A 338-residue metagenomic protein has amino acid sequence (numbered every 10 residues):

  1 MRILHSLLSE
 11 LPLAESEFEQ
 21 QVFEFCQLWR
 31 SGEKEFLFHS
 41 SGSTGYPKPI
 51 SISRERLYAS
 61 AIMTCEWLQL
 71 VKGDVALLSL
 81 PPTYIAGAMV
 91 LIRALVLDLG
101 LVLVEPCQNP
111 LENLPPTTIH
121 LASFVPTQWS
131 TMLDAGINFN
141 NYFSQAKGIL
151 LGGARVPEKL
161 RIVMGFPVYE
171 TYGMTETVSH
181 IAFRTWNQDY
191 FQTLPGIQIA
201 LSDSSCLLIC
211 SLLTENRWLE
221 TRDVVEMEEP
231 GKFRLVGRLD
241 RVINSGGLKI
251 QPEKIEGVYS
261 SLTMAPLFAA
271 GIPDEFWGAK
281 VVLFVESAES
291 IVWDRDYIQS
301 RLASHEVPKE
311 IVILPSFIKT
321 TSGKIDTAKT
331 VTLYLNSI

Functional and structural regions predicted by a protein language model:
M1-L28, I149: ANL superfamily adenylate-forming
F18-H39, K72-V75: Conserved pre-ATP/AMP-binding loop-to-beta segment of ANL
E35-I62, Q69: Conserved AMP-binding A3 loop
I52-I62, V75-T131: AMP-binding/adenylate-forming
A135-N187: Gly/Ser/Thr-rich phosphate-binding loop
Q198-E220, V224-E226, K232, E286: AMP-binding/adenylate-forming core of the ANL superfamily
V224-E306: AMP-binding/adenylate-forming catalytic core of the ANL superfamily
A270, V282-F284, Y297-I338: Conserved C-terminal "lid"/linker of ANL adenylate-forming enzymes
